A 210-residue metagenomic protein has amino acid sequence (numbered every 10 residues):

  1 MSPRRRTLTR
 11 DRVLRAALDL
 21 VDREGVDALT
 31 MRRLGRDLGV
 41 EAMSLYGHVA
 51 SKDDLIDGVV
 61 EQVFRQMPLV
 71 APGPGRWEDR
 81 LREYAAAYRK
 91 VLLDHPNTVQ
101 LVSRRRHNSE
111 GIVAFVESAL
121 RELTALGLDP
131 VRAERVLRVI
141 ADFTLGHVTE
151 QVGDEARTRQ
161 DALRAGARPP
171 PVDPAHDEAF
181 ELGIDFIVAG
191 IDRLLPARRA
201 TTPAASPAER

Functional and structural regions predicted by a protein language model:
M1-R33, D37-V40, A50-D57: Basic, helix-initiating cap at the start of DNA-binding domains
R12, D54, E83, E110 (+5 more regions): Amphipathic alpha-helical interaction segments
R12-D19, R23-E24, D54-V70, D79-A87 (+1 more regions): Alpha-helical structural segments
H48-V49, V136: Residues in the recognition helix of alpha-helical DNA-binding motifs
P68-I112, P130-A133, L137-I140: Hydrophobic alpha-helical connector segments
V113-L163, I191-L195: Hydrophobic alpha-helical bundle segments that form small-molecule/ligand-binding pockets
A125, G153-R210: C-terminal peripheral helix-coil segments that are non-catalytic and often amphipathic
